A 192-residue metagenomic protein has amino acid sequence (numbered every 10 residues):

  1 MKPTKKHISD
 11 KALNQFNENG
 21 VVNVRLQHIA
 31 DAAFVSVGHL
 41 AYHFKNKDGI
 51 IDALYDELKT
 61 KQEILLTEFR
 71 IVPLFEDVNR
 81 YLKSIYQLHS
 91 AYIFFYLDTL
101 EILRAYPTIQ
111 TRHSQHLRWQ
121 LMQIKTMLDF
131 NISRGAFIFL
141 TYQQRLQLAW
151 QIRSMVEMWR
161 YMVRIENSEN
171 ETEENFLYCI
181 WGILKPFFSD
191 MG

Functional and structural regions predicted by a protein language model:
H7, K11, Q15-G49, A53: Helix-turn-helix
D56-Q62: Short, basic, alpha-helical segments at the C-terminal edge of helix-turn-helix-like DNA-binding modules
E57, S84, L88-A91, Q115 (+4 more regions): Charged, amphipathic alpha-helical oligomerization/scaffolding segments
L66-F69, Y96-L103, G135, W159-N167: Secondary-structure edge/capping motif, primarily at the C-terminal ends of alpha-helices and the immediately following
T67-F94: Hydrophobic alpha-helical connector segments
H89-T111, K125-D129: Amphipathic alpha-helical segments used for helix-helix packing
Q120-I152, M162, E166-N167: Hydrophobic alpha-helical bundle segments that form small-molecule/ligand-binding pockets
M155, Y161-G192: C-terminal peripheral helix-coil segments that are non-catalytic and often amphipathic
